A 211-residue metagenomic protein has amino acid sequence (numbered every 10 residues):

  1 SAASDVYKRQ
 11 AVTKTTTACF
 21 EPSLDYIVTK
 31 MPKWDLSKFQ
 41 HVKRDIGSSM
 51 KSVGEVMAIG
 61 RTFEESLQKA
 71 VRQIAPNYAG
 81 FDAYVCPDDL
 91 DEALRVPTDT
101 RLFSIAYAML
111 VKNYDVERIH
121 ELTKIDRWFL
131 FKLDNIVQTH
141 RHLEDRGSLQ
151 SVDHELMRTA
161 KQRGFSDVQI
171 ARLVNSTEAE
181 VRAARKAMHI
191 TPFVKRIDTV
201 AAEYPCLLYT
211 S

Functional and structural regions predicted by a protein language model:
A2-Q10, Y209-T210: Conserved small/polar residues in nucleotide/adenosyl-binding loops
V6-C19, S23-Y26: Active-site loops and adjacent core secondary-structure elements that bind or stabilize anionic groups
A11-T16, L36-K43: Glycine-rich, charged/polar anion/phosphate-binding loops that engage phosphate groups from diverse ligands
A18-C19, G47-S48, P97: Replace "in large, NTP-powered and nucleic-acid-processing enzymes" with "in large, NTP-powered factors and other
E21-M31, K51-G54, L102-S104, F165: Active-site lining segments that contact anionic ligands and/or coordinate catalytic metals
V28-K38, P192-S211: Flexible inter-domain linker/hinge segments
T29, K43-I46, M50-A75: Mobile "lid/hinge" segments at catalytic clefts and subdomain interfaces of large enzymes
R61-R101, A106-V111, V116-V152, L156-Y204: Terminal amphipathic helices with adjacent charged low-complexity linkers/tails
